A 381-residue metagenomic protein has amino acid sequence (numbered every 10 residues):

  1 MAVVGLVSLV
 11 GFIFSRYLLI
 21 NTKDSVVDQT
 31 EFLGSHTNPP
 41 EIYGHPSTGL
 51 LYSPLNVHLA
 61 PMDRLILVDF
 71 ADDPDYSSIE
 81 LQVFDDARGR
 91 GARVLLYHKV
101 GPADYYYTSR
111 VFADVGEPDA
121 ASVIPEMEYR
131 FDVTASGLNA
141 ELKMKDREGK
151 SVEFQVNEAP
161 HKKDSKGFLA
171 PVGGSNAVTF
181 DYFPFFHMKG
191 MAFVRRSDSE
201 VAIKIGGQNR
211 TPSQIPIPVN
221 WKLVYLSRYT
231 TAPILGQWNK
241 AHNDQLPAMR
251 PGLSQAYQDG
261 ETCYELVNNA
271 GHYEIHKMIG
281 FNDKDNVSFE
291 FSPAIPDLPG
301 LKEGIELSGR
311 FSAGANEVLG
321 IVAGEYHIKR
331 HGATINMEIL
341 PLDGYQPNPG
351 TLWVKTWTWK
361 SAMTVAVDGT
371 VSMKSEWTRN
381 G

Functional and structural regions predicted by a protein language model:
M1-N21: Terminal signal-anchor or tail-anchor transmembrane helices that tether membrane-associated enzymes to cellular
S15-G381: Structured soluble/peripheral alpha/beta segments that form catalytic or ligand/cofactor-binding pockets
